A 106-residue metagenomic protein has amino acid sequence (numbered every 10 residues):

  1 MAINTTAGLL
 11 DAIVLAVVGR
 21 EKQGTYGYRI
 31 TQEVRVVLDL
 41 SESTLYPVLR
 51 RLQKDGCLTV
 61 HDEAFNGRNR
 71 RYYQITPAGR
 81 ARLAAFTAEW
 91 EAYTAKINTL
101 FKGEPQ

Functional and structural regions predicted by a protein language model:
A2-Y46: N-terminal helix-turn-helix DNA-binding core of bacterial DNA-binding proteins
L9, I13, R70, K96: Amphipathic alpha-helical recognition patches that constitute DNA-binding helices
L38, Q53-G56: Short amphipathic alpha-helical segments enriched in hydrophobics
P47, R51: Alpha-helical DNA-recognition elements
D55-N69, Q74: Beta-hairpin "wing" of winged helix-turn-helix
A84-Q106: Amphipathic alpha-helical dimerization/coiled-coil segments that flank or bridge DNA-binding/regulatory modules
